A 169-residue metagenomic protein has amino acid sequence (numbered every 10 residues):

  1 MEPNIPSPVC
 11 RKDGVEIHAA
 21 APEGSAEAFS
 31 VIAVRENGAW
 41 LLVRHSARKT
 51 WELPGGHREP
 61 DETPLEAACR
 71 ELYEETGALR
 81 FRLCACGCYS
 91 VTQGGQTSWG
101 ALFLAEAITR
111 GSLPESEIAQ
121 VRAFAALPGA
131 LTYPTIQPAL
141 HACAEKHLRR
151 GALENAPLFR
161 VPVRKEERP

Functional and structural regions predicted by a protein language model:
M1-V31: Acidic, metal-coordinating catalytic segment for phosphate/diphosphate chemistry, firing primarily on the Nudix
D13-V15, A28-S30, G38, W99-A101 (+1 more regions): Change "...and in nucleic-acid phosphodiester-cleaving endonucleases..." to "...and in nucleic-acid processing enzymes
V34-N37, A105-A107: Active-site beta-strand termini and strand-to-loop segments that position acidic
R35-E74: Conserved Nudix-box catalytic region and its N-terminal flanking loop in Nudix hydrolases and closely related
R58-F81, Y89-A142, R168: Unchanged
L131-P169: Charged phosphate-binding loop/patch that engages nucleotide di/tri-phosphates or the phosphate backbone of nucleic
